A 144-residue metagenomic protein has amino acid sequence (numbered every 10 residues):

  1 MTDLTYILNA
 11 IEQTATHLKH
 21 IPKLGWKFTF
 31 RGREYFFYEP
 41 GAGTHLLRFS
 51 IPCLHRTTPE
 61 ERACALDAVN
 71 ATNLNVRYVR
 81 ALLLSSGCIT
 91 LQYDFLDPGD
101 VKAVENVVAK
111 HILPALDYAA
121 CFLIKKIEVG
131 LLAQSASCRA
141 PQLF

Functional and structural regions predicted by a protein language model:
M1-F36, L74-R77, A81-L84: Charge-rich, low-complexity N-terminal segments
W26-K27, H45-L47, C88-I89: Hydrophobic residues embedded in beta-strands of well-ordered beta-sheets
F37, T58-E60, D100-K102: Intrinsically disordered, low-complexity acidic/polar segments
F37-R56: A short acidic-to-branched-hydrophobic micro-motif
L46-F49, Q92, D100-K102: Short small-residue beta-strand/loop micro-motif enriched in glycine and branched aliphatics
S50-Q92: Short, internal acidic amphipathic alpha-helical interface segments that mediate docking to partner proteins
A65-V76, L96-G130: Ampiphathic alpha-helical segments that act as solvent-exposed interaction surfaces
I124-F144: Short, highly charged C-terminal tails/helix-capping segments
